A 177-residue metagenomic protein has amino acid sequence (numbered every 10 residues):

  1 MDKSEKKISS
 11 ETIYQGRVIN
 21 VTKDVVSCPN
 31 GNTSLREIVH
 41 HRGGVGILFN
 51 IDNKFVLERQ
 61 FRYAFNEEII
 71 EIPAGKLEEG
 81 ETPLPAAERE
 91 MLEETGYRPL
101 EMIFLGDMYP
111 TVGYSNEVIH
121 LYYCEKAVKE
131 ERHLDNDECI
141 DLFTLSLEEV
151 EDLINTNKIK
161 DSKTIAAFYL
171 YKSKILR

Functional and structural regions predicted by a protein language model:
M1-E11: A short, amphipathic edge element
S9-G46, I51: Acidic, metal-coordinating catalytic segment for phosphate/diphosphate chemistry, firing primarily on the Nudix
S34, V45-G46, I51, K76-S162: Unchanged
I38-V39, F61, P110: Residue-level structural signal for beta-strand termini and adjacent loop
G44-E67, E71: A glycine-rich, hydrophobic loop/mini-helix early in the fold
F55, V128-E131, L176-R177: Short helix-loop capping/hinge motifs at secondary-structure junctions, enriched in acidic/polar residues
T156-R177: Long hydrophobic alpha-helical segments typical of transmembrane helices together with their membrane-interfacial
